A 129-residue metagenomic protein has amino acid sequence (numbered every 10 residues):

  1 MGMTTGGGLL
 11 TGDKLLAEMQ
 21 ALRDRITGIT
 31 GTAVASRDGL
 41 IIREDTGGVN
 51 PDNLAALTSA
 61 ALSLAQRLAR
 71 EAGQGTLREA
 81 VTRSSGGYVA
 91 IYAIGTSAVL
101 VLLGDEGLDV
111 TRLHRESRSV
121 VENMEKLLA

Functional and structural regions predicted by a protein language model:
M1-A129: Non-catalytic interaction/Regulatory regions outside core domains
